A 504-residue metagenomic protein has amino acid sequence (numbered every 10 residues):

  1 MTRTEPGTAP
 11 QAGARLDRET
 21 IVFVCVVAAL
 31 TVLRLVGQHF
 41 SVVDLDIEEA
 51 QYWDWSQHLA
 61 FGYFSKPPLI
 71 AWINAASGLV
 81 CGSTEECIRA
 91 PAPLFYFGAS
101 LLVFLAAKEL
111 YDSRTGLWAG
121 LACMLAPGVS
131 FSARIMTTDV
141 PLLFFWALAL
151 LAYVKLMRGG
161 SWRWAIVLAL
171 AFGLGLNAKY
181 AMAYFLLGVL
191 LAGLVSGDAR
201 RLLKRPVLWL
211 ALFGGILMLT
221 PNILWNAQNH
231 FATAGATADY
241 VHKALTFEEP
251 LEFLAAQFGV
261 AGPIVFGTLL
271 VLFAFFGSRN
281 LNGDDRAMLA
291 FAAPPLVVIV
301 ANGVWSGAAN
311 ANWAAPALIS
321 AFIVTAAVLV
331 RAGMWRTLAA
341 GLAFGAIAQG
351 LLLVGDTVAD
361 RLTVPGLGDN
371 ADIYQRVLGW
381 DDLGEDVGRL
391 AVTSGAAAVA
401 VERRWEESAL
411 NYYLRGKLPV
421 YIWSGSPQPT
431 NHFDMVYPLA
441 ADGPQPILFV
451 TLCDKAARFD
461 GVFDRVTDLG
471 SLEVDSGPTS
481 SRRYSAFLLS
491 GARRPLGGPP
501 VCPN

Functional and structural regions predicted by a protein language model:
V27-L30, A119-P127, F131, F172 (+2 more regions): Short helix- or helix-capping micro-motifs that position conserved polar/aromatic residues at function-defining sites
Q38-Y52, F61-I73, G82-C87, G379: Extracytoplasmic catalytic/substrate-binding loops of multi-pass membrane glycan-assembly enzymes
A90-Y111, L148-A149: Transmembrane-helix motifs of polytopic, lipid-linked glycan transferases
K108-R114, A149-W164: Membrane-interface transmembrane helices that cradle and orient dolichyl/undecaprenyl
A119-G120, A152, W164-K179, G214-I216: Membrane-interface alpha helices of multi-pass inner-membrane proteins
G128-L142: Short acidic/glycine- and proline-prone juxtamembrane loop motifs at membrane-interface regions of multi-pass membrane
F185-D285, F291, P295-G303: Transmembrane-lumen/periplasm boundary regions of multi-pass, lipid-linked membrane glycan transferases
A311, W335-G395, R404-P419, G425-Q428 (+3 more regions): Membrane-proximal, lumen/periplasm-facing interface regions of secretory-pathway glyco- and lipid-modifying enzymes
